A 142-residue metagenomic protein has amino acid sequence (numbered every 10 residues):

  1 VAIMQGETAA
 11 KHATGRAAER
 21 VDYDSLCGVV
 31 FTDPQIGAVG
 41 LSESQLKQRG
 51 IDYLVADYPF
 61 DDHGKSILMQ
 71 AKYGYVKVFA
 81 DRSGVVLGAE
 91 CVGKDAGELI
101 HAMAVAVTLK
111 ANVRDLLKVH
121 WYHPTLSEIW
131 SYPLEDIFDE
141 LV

Functional and structural regions predicted by a protein language model:
A2, A10, E19: Anionic-ligand-binding alpha/beta catalytic cores of soluble enzymes and soluble regulatory domains that recognize
T14-A17, L26, F31-V142: Flexible, glycine-rich terminal cap/loop adjacent to redox cofactors in electron-transfer oxidoreductases
V21-Y23: Hot-dog-fold acyl-thioester-processing enzymes
